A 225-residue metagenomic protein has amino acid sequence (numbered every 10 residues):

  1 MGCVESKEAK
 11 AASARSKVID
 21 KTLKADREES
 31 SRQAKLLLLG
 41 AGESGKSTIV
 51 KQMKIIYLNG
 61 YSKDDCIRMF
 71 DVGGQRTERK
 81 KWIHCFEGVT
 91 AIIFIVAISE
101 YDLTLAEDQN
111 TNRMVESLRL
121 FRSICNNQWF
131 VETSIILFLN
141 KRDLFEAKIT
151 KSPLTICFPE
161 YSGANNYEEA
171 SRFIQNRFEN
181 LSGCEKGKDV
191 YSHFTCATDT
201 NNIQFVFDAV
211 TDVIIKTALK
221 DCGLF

Functional and structural regions predicted by a protein language model:
M1-A12: Charged, amphipathic alpha-helical linker segments immediately N-terminal to NTP-binding catalytic cores
E5, G88-F225: Conserved GTP-binding G-domain of TRAFAC-class P-loop NTPases and closely related GTPase folds
S16-E28: Pre-Walker A adenine-sensing motif
K35, V50-R68: P-loop NTPase motor core
L38, E78-E87, S123-N127: Short amphipathic alpha-helices and their capping/turn segments at secondary-structure boundaries
G42: The conserved Walker
K46: Conserved lysine of the Walker
M69-W82, E100-L103: Switch II (G3) loop of P-loop NTPases
